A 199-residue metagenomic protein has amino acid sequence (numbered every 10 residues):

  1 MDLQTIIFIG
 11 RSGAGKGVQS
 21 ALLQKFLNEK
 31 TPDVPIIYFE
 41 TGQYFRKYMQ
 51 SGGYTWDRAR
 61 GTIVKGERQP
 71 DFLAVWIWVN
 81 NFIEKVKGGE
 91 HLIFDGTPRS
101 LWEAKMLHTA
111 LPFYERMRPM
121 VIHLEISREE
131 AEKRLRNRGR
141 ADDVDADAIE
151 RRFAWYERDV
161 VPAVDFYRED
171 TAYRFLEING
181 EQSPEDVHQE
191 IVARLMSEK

Functional and structural regions predicted by a protein language model:
M1-K199: Glycine-rich phosphate-binding loop of ATP-dependent small-molecule kinases
